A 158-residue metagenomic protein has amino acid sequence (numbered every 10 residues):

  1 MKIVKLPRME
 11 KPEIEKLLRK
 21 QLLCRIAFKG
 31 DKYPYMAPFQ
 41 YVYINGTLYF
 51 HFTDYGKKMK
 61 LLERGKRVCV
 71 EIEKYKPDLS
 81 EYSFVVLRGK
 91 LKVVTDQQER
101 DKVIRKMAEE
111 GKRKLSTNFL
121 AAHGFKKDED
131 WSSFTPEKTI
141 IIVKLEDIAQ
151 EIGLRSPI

Functional and structural regions predicted by a protein language model:
M1-R19: Extreme N-terminal tail/first-helix region
K2, L79-I158: Charged, gly/pro-rich active-site loop segments
K20-Q21, R64-G65: Structured helix-beta-strand junction loops
Q21-D54, E71: Short beta-strand segments
G30, I72-K74, K144-A149: Short, structured patches in soluble enzyme cores that scaffold and shape functional sites
T53-D54, G65-K74, S83-K92: Active-site-adjacent structural patch at catalytic or cofactor/ligand-binding sites
T53-K57, M107-A108: Short, solvent-exposed aromatic-acidic interface loops
M59-E63: Surface-exposed connector loops and short turns at secondary-structure junctions
